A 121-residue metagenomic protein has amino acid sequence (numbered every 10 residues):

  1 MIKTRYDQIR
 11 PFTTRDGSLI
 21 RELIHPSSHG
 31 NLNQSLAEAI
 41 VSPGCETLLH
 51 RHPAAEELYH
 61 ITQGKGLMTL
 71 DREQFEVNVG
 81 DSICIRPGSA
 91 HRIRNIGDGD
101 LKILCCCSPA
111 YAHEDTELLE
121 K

Functional and structural regions predicted by a protein language model:
M1-Q34, L48, D115-K121: A short, N-terminal "cap"/entry segment at the start of jelly-roll beta-barrel domains of the cupin/DSBH fold
E22, A37-P53: Conserved short histidine dyad/triad with adjacent acidic residue
E38, L58, R72-E76: Short, surface-exposed secondary-structure edge patches
C45, A54-A55, E73, S89-A90 (+1 more regions): A generic "binding-loop/recognition-motif" signal
E46-L48, L67, I83, P87-I93: Histidine-centered metal-chelating micro-motifs
A54-E56, I61-G66: Glycine- and acidic-residue-biased ligand/ion/polar-headgroup-sensing regions
E73-P87: Short acidic-glycine-tyrosine-enriched beta hairpin
P87-H113: Ligand-binding loop in jelly-roll beta-barrel domains
